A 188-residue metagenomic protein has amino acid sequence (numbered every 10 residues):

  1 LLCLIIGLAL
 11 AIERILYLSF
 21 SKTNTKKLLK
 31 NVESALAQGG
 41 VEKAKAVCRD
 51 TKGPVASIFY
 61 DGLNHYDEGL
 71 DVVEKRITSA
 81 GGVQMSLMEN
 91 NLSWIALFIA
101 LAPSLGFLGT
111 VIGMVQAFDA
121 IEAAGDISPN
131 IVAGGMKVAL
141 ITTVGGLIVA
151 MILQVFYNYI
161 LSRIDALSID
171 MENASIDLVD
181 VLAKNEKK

Functional and structural regions predicted by a protein language model:
L1-L16, V144, I148: Hydrophobic alpha-helical transmembrane segments
A11-Y17, A150-R163: Alpha-helical transmembrane segments of multi-pass membrane proteins
K22-L108, I112-D126, V155-K188: Predominantly long cytosolic amphipathic alpha-helical stalk/bundle segments
K137-V155: Hydrophobic alpha-helical transmembrane segments of polytopic membrane proteins
